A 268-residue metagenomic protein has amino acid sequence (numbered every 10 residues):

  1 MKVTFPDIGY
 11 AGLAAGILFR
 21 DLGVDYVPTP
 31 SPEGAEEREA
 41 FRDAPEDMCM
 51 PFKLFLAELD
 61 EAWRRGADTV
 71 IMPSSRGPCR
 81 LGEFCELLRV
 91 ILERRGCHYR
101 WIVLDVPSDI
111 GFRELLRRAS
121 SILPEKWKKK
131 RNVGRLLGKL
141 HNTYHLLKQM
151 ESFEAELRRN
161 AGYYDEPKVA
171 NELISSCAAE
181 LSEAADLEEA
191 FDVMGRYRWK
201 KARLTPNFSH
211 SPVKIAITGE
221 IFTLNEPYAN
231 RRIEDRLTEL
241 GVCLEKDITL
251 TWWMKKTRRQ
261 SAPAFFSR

Functional and structural regions predicted by a protein language model:
M1-R268: An N-terminal assembly and electron-transfer interface module characteristic of large anaerobic redox and radical
